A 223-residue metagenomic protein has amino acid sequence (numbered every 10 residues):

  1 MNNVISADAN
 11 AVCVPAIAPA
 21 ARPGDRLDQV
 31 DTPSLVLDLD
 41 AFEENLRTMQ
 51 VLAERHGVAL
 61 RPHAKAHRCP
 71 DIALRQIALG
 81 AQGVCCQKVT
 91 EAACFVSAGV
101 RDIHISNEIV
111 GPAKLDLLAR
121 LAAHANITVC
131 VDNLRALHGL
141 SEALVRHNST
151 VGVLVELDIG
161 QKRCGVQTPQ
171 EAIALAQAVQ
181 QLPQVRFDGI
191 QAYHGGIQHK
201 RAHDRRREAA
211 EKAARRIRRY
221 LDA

Functional and structural regions predicted by a protein language model:
N2-G24: Acidic, low-complexity proline/glycine-rich segments
I17-L37: Generic N-terminal amphipathic, Lys/Arg-enriched alpha-helix
A18-R22, A41-I72, C85: N-terminal glycine-rich anion-binding loops that anchor highly charged ligand groups
L37, A41, V110, D132 (+2 more regions): Alpha-helix N-cap and loop-to-helix initiation/capping positions
E43, R47, H138, I173 (+1 more regions): Generic alpha-helical structural signal
N45-L52, S97, R219-A223: A short, N-terminal amphipathic alpha-helix
H63-Q198: Active-site-proximal beta-alpha core segment in soluble small-molecule metabolic enzymes
P183-A223: Catalytic alpha/beta core domains of metabolic enzymes, predominantly
